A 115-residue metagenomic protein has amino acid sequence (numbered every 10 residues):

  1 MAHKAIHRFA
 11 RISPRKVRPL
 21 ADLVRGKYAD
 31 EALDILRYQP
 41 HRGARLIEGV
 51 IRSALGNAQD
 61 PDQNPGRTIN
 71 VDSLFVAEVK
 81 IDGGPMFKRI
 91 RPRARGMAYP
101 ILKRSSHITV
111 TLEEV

Functional and structural regions predicted by a protein language model:
M1-I12, R18-L23, Y28-V115: Structured, basic alpha/beta domains of bacterial-type, RNA-associated proteins
